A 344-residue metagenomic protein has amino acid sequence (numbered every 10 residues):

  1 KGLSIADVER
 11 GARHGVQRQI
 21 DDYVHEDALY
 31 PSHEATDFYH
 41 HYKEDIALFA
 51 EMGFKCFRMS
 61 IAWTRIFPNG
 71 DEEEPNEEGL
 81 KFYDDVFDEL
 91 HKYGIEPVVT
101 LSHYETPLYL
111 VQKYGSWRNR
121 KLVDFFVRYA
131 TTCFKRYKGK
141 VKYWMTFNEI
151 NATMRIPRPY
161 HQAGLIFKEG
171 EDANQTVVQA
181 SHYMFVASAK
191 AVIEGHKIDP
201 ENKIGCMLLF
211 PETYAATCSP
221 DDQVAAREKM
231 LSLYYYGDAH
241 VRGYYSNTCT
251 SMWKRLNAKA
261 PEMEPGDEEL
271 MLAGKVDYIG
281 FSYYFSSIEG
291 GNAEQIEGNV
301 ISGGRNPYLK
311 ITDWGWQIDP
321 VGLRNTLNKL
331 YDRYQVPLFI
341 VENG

Functional and structural regions predicted by a protein language model:
G2-E26, G70-D71, L80-N343: Active-site region of glycoside hydrolase catalytic domains
R13-A47: Aromatic- and Gly/Pro-rich amphipathic surface segment
D37, H41-A62, E96, A273-I279: Catalytic domains of carbohydrate-active enzymes, especially glycoside hydrolases
Y42, N76-G79, Y83: Generic structural signal for well-ordered secondary structure
M52-G79, V99-S102: Aromatic-lined carbohydrate-binding/catalytic grooves of carbohydrate-active enzymes
